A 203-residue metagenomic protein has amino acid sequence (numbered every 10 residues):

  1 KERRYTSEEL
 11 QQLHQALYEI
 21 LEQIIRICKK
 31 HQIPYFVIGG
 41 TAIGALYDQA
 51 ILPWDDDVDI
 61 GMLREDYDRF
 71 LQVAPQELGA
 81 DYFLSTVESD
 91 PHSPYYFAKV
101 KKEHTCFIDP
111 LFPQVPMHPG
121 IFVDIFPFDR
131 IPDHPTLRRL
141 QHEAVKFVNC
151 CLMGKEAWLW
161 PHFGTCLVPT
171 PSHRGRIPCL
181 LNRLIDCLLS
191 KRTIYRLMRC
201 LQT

Functional and structural regions predicted by a protein language model:
Y5-H31, A74-D133, N149-T203: Conserved catalytic core of two-metal-ion nucleotidyltransferases
I25-V58, Y67: Active-site nucleotide-donor binding segment shared across nucleotidyl transfer reactions
G61-L63: Short hydrophobic/aromatic beta-strand micro-patches that form the beta-sheet surface supporting nucleotide- or nucleic
D68-Q72: Short, conserved charged micro-motifs
R130, H142-A144: Aromatic- and glycine-enriched beta-alpha-beta binding-site module
P135-L140: A short secondary-structure junction signal
